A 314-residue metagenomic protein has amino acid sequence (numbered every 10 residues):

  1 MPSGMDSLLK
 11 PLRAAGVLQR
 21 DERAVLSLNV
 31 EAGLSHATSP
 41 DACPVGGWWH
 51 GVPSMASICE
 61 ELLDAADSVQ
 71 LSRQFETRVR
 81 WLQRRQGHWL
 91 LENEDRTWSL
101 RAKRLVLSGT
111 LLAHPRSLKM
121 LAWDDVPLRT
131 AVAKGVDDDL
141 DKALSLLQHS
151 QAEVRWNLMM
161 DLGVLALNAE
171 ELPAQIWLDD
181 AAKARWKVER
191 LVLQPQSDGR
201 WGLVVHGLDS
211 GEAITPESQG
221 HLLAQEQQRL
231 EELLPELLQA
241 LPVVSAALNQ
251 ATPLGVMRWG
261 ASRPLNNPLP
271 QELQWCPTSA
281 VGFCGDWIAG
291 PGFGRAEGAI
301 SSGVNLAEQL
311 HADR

Functional and structural regions predicted by a protein language model:
M1-N29: N-terminal FAD cofactor-binding segment of flavoenzymes
P2-G4, P40-A65, Q74, G220-R229: Short beta-strand to alpha-helix junction loop
M5-D6, R80, L107-H114, L165 (+4 more regions): Short, solvent-exposed loop/turn segments at secondary-structure junctions
A65-S72, A240, V244: A structural motif corresponding to the C-terminal end of an alpha-helix and its immediate exit/capping segment
R73-F75, L107, F283: A structural signal for the hydrophobic beta-strands that form the central parallel beta-sheet of Rossmann-like
Q74-L90: A conserved short coil-to-beta-strand element within the FAD-binding core of flavoproteins
S99-A174: Central helical "cap/lid" subdomain
D198-R314: Conserved flavin/dinucleotide-binding core of flavoenzymes
